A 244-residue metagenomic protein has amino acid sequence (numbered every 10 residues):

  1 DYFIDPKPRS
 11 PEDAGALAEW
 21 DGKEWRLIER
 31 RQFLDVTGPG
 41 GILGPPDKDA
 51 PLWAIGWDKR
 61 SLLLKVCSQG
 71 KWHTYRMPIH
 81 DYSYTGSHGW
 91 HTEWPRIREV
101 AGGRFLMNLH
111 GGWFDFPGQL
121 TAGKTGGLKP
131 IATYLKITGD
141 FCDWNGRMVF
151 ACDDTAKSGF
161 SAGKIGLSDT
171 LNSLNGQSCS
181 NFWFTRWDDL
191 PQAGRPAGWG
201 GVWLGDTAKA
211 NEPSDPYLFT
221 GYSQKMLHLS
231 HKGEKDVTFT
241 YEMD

Functional and structural regions predicted by a protein language model:
D1-Y2, K48-A54, A101-L106, G146-A151: Entry beta-strands of beta-propeller and related beta-repeat scaffolds
D5-L34, D58-T85, G112-P130: Surface-exposed loop/turn elements that mediate protein-protein interactions on large endomembrane-trafficking
E29-A50, P78-G102, A132-W144: Repeated scaffold domains used in trafficking and secretory/extracellular systems, primarily beta-propellers
K136-L204: Blade-level signature of beta-propeller repeat domains, shared across WD40, Kelch, NHL, RCC1 and BNR/Asp-box propellers
G201-S223: Short beta-strands within extracellular/lumenal beta-sheet-rich domains
Y222, K232-D236: Short proline/glycine-enriched turn/loop motifs at strand-loop junctions of beta-rich domains
M226-S230: Short edge beta-strand/loop segments characteristic of extracellular beta-sandwich folds
V237-D244: Short, surface-exposed beta-strand/strand-loop-strand elements in extracellular ectodomains
